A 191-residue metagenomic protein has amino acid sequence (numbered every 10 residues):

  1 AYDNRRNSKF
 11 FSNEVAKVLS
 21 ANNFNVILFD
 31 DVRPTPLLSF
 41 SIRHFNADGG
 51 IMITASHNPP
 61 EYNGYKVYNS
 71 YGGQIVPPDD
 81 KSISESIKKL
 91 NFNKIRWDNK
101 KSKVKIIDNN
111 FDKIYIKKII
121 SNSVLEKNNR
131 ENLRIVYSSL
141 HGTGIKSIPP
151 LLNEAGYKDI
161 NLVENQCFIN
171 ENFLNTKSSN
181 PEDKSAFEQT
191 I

Functional and structural regions predicted by a protein language model:
A1, G49, R134-V136: Conserved beta-strand elements of the Class I
A1, N23, Y68-N69: Short acidic, glycine/Ser/Thr-rich loop/turn "cap" segments at secondary-structure junctions
D3-F11, S139-K146: Glycine-rich phosphate-binding loops at beta-strand->alpha-helix junctions
N4-Y62, E154-I191: N-terminal small/polar loop signature for handling phosphorylated ligands or for N-terminal nucleophile
N63-E188: Gly/Ser/Thr-enriched, mixed-charge loops and adjacent short helices that form phosphate/oxyanion-binding elements
